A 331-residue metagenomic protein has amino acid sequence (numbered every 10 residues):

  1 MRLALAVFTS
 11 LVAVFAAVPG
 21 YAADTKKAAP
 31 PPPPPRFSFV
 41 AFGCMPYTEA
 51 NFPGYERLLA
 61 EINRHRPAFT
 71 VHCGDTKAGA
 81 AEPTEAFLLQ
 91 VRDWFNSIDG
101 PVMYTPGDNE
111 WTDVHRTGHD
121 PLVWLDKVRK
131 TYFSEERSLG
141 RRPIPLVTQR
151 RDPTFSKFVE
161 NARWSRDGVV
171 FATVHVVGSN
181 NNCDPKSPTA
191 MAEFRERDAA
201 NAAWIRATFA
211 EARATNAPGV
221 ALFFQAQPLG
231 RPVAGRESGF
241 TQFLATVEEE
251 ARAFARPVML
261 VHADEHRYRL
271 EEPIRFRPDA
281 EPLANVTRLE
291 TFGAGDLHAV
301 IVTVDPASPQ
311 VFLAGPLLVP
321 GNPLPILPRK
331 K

Functional and structural regions predicted by a protein language model:
A6-A17: Bacterial N-terminal signal peptides
F15-K26, D264: Signal peptide processing junction and immediate N-terminal pro/mature segment of secreted/exported proteins
A22-A86, A217: N-terminal active-site segment of His-dependent metallophosphoesterases
A41-G43, T70-D75, P101-G107, L222-F224 (+2 more regions): Active-site neighborhood of phospho(di)ester-bond hydrolases with catalytic His/Asp-centered motifs
T48-E49, A78-A81, P106-H115, N180-D184 (+3 more regions): Active-site environment of divalent metal-dependent phosphoester hydrolases
A60-F69, A172, P188-I274: His/acidic metal-ligating clusters that form di-metal
F87-R197, E272-D305: Extended active-site neighborhood of metal-dependent phosphoesterases/phosphodiesterases
V300-K331: A short C-terminal boundary segment appended to hydrolase-like catalytic domains
